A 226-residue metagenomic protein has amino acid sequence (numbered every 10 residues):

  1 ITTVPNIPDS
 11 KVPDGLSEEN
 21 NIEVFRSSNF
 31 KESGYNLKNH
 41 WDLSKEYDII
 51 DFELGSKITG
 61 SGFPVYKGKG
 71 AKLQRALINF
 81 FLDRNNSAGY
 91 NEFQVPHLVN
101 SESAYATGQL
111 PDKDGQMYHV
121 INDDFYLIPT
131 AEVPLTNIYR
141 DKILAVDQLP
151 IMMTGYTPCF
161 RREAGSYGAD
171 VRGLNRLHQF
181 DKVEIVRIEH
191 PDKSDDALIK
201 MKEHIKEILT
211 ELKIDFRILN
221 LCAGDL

Functional and structural regions predicted by a protein language model:
I1-K31, I49: N-terminal alpha-helical targeting/anchoring segments
R26-L226: TRNA-recognition modules of translation machinery and tRNA-sensing kinases, especially anticodon-binding
